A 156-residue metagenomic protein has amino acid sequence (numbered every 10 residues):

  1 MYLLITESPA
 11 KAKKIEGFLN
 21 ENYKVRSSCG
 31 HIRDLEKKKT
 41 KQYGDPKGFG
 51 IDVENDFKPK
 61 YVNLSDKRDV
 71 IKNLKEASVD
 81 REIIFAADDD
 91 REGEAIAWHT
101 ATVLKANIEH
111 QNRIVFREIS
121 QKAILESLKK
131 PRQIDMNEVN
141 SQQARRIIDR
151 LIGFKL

Functional and structural regions predicted by a protein language model:
M1-L156: Intrinsically disordered, low-complexity regulatory segments
